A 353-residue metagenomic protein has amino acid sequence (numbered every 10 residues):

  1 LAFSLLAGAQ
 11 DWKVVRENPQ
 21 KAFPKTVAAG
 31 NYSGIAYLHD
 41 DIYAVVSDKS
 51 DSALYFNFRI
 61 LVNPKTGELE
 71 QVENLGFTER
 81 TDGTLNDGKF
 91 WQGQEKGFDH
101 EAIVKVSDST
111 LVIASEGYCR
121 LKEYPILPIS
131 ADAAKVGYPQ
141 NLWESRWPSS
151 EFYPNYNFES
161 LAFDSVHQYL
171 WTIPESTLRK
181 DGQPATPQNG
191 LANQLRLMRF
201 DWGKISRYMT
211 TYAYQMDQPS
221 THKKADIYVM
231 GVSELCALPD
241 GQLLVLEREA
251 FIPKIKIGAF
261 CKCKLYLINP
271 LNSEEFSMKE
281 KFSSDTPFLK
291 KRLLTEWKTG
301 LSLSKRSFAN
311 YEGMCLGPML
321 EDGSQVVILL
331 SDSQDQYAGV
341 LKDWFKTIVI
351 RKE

Functional and structural regions predicted by a protein language model:
L1-A9: Hydrophobic h-region of N-terminal signal peptides that target proteins for export in Gram-negative bacteria
A9-E353: Sequence/structural signature of beta-propeller domains
